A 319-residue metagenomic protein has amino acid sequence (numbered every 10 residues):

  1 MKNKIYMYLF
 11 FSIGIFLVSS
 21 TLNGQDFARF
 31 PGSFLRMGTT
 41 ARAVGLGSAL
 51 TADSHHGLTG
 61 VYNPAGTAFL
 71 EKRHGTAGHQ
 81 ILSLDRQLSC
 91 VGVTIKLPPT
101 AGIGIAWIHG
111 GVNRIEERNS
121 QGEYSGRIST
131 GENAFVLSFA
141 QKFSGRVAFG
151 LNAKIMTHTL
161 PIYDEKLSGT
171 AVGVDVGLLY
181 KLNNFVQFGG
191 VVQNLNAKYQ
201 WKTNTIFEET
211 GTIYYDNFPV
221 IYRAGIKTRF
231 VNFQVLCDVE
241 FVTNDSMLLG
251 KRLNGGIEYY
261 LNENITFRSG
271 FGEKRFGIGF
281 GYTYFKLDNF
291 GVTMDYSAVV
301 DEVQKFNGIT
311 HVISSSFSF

Functional and structural regions predicted by a protein language model:
M1-M7, G145: Positively charged n-region of N-terminal signal peptides that target proteins for export
Y8-S19: Bacterial N-terminal signal peptides
S19-Q25: Bacterial Sec-dependent signal peptides at the C-terminal "C-region" and cleavage site
Q25-G47, K72-G75, Q80, Q87-F319: Outer-membrane beta-barrel porins/channels
H55: N-terminal glycine-rich anion-binding loops that anchor highly charged ligand groups
L58-F69: N-terminal periplasmic accessory domains that precede and gate Gram-negative outer-membrane beta-barrel machines
